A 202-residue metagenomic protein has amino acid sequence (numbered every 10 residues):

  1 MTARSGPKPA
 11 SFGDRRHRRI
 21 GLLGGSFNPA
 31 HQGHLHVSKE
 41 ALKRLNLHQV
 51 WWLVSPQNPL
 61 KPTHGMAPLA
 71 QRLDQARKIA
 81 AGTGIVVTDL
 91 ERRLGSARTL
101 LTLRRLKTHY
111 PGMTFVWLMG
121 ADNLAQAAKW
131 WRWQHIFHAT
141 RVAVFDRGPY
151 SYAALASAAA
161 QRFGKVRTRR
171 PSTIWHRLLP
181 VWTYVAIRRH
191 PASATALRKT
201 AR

Functional and structural regions predicted by a protein language model:
M1-R202: Nucleotidyltransferase catalytic core that binds NTPs
